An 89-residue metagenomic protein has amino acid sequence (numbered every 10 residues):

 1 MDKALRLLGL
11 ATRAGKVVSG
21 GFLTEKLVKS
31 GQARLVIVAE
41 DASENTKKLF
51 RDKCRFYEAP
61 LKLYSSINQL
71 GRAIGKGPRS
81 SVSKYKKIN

Functional and structural regions predicted by a protein language model:
K3-V38: N-terminal first-folded block
A11, R55, G75-G77: Short glycine-enriched loop/turn motifs at secondary-structure junctions
G15, R34-L35, P60-K62, R79-V82: Structural motif
F22-L23, A42, S65: Short beta->alpha linker loops
K26-L27, F50-R51, L70-G75: Short, flexible, solvent-exposed loop/turn segments with mixed acidic/basic and small polar residues
K29-D52, A59-P60: N-terminal positively charged helical leader segments and presequences
Y57-N68: Conserved phosphate-binding/catalytic loops in two-lobed NTP-binding clefts
Q69-N89: C-terminal structural segments of small proteins and small subunits
